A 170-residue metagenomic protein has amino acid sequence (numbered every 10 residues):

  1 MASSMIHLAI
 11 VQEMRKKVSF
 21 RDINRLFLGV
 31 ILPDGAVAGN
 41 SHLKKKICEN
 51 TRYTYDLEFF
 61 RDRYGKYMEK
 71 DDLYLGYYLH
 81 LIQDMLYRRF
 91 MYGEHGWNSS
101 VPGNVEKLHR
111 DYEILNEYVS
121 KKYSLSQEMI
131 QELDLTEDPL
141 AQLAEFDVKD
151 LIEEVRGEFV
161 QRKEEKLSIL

Functional and structural regions predicted by a protein language model:
M1-L170: N-terminal leader/auxiliary helical segments
